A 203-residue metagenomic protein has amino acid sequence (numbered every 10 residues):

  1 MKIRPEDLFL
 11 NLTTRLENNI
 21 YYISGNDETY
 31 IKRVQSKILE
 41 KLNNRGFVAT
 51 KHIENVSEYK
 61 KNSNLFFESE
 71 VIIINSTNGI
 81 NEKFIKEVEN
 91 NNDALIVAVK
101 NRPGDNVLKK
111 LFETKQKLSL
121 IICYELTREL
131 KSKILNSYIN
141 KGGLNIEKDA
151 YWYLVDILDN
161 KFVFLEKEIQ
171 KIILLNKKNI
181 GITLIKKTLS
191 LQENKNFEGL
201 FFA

Functional and structural regions predicted by a protein language model:
M1-Y21, N26-A203: Non-catalytic interfacial helical region
